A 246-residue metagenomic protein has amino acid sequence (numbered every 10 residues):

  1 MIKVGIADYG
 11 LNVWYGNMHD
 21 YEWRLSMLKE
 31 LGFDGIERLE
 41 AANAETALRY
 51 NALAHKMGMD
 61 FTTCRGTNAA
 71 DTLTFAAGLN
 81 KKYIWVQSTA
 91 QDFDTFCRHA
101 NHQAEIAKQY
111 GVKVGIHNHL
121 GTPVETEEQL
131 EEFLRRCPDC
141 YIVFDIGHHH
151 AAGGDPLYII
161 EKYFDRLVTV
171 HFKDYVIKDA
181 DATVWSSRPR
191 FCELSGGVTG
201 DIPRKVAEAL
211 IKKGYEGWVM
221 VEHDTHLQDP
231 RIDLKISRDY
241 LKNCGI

Functional and structural regions predicted by a protein language model:
M1-K82, K242-I246: N-terminal pre-domain/capping segments
I2-L11, I36-R38, M59-R65, I84-V86 (+4 more regions): Hydrophobic faces of well-ordered beta-strands that scaffold small-molecule active sites in alpha/beta enzyme cores
N12-H19, G35-R49, R65-T72, T89-T95 (+4 more regions): Acidic-and-aromatic substrate-binding clefts and catalytic sites of carbohydrate-active enzymes
H19-W23, F96-A104, E127-E131, G153-E161 (+2 more regions): Charged helix-capping and loop-helix junction motifs
E30-F33, K81, D139, L167 (+1 more regions): A structural motif
M57-I142, A151, R204, R231: Active-site acidic/histidine proton-transfer and metal-coordination neighborhood in alpha/beta enzyme cores
Q109-G197: Acidic/histidine-rich catalytic cores of soluble enzymes
P230-I246: C-terminal helical cap(s) of enzyme catalytic domains, especially alpha/beta-barrels
